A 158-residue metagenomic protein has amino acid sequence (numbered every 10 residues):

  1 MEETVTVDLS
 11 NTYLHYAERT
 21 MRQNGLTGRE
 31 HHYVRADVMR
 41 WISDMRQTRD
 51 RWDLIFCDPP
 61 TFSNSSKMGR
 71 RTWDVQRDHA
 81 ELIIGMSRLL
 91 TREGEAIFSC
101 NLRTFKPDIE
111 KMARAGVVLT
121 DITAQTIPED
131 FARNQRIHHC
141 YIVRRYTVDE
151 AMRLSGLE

Functional and structural regions predicted by a protein language model:
E2, R29-H31, G94, V117: A structural micro-motif
E3-D8: Conserved SAM-binding motif I beta-strand of class I
S10-L54: S-adenosyl-L-methionine
N11-Y13, R35, W52-G85: Mobile active-site "lid"/loop adjacent to the S-adenosyl-L-methionine
E18, R46-Q47, K67-R70, I109-K111: Short amphipathic alpha-helical segments
M21, M39, F62, F131-A132: Aromatic-residue hotspot detector
L90-T91: Helix-to-beta-strand junctions that scaffold the AdoMet/dcAdoMet cofactor pocket in Class I SAM-dependent enzymes
G94-E158: C-terminal catalytic and target-recognition region of SAM-dependent MTase-like enzymes, primarily methyltransferases
